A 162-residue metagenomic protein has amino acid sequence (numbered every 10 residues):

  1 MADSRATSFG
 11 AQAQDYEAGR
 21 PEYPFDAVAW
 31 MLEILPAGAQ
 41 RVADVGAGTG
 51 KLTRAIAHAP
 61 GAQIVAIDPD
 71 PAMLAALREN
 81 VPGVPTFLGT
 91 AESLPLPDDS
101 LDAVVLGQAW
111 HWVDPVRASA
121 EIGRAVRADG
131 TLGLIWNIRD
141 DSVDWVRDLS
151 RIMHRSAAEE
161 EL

Functional and structural regions predicted by a protein language model:
M1-A11: N-terminal, positively charged/glycine-rich alpha-helical extensions of SAM-dependent methyltransferases
G10-P21: Class I SAM-dependent methyltransferase Rossmann-like catalytic core, especially the SAM/SAH-binding loop
P21-G38: Conserved alpha-helix/loop element of class I SAM-dependent methyltransferases that forms part of the SAM/SAH-binding
R41-A43, T49-S93: Class I SAM-dependent methyltransferase SAM/SAH-binding core
E92-A103: A short acidic, Gly/Pro-enriched loop at the edge of an enzyme's catalytic core that lines a small-molecule cofactor
D102-V116: A short SAM/SAH-binding and catalytic strip from SAM-dependent methyltransferases
R117, G123-L162: Conserved catalytic/acceptor-binding region of the Class I
